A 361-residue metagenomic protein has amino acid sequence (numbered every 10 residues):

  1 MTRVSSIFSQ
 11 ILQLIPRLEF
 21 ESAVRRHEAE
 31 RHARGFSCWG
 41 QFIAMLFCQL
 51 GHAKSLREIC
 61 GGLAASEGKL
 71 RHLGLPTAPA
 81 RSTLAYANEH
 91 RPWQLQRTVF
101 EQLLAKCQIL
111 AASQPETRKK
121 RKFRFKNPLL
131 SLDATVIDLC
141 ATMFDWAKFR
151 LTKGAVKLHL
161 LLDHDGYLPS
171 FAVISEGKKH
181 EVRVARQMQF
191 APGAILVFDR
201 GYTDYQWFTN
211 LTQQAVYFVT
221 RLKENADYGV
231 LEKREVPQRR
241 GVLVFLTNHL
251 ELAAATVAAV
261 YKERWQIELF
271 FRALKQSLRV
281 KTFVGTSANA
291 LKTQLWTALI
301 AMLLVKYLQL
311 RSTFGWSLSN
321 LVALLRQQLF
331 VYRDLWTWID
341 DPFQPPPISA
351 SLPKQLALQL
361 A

Functional and structural regions predicted by a protein language model:
M1-E58, G62, R91, T98-V99 (+3 more regions): Single, function-defining residue in the core of a domain
G68-L70: Active-site cofactor/substrate anionic-group-binding motifs, chiefly glycine- and Lys/Arg-rich phosphate-binding loops
L73-H90: Major-groove recognition helix of helix-turn-helix-like DNA-binding domains
L75, A112-E116, L352: A short, hydrophobic/aromatic-rich structural module that often spans a beta strand with its adjoining loop
S82-Y86, C107-A111, P342-I348: Short alpha-helical linear motifs
A87-E116, K126-P128: Internal glycine-rich, Lys/Arg-flanked active-site/core loops of soluble domains
